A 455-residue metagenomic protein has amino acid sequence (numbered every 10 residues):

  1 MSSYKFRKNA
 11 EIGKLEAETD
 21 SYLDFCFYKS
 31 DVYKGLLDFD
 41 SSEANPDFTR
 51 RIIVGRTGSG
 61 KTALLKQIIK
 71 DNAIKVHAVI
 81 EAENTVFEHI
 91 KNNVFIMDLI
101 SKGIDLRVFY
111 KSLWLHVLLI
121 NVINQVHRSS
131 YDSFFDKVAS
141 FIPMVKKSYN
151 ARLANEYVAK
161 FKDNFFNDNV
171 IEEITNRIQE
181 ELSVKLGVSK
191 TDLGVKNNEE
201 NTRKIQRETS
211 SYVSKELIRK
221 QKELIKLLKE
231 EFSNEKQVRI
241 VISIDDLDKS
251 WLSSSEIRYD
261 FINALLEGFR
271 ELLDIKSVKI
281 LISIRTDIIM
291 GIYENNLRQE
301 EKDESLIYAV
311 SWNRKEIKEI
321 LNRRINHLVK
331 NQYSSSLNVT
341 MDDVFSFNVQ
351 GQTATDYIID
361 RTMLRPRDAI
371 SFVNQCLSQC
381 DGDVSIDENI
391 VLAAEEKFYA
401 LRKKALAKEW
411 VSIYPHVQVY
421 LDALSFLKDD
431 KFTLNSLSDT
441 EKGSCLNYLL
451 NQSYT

Functional and structural regions predicted by a protein language model:
M1-S101: Walker A/P-loop-proximal flanking segment of P-loop NTPase domains
G60-T62, F87, K249-W251, I288-I292 (+1 more regions): Flexible loop/turn segments at secondary-structure boundaries
L65-I240, N451: P-loop NTPase nucleotide-binding core
F109-H127, R323, D360, S371-Q375 (+1 more regions): Short, hydrophobic/amphipathic alpha-helical patches that form generic packing surfaces within helical domains
D132, I325-N389: Conserved AAA+ ATPase small/helical "lid" subdomain
V138-A154, S250, V384-I386, E396-K404 (+1 more regions): Eukaryote-specific, cytoplasm-facing alpha-helical/coiled-coil scaffolding segments in long proteins
I218-G351: The catalytic "switch" region of P-loop NTPases
D360-S453: Winged-helix-like regulatory helical subdomains adjacent to P-loop NTPase cores
